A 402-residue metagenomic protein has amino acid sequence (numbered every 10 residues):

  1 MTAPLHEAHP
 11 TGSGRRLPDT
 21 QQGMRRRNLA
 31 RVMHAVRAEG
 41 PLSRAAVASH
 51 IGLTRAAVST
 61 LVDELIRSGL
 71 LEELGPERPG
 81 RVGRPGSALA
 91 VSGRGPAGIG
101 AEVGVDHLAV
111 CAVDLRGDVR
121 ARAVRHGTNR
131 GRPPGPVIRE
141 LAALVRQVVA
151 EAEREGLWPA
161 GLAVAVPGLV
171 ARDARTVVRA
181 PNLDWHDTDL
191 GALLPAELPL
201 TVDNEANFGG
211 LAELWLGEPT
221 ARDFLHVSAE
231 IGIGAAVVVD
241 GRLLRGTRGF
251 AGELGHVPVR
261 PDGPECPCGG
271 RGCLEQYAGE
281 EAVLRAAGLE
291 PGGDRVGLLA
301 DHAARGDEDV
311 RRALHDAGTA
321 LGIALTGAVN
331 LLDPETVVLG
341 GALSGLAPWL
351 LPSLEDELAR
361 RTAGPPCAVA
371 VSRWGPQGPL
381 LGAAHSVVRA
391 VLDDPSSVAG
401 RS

Functional and structural regions predicted by a protein language model:
M1-V124, R130-E151, E155-W158, D262 (+1 more regions): ATP-binding/phosphotransfer module of carbohydrate and carboxylate kinases, centering on a glycine-rich
A38-E39, L216, A229-E230: Short helix-capping/turn signature of helix-turn-helix
E73-G75, P199-N204, V237: General beta-strand structural signal in soluble alpha/beta enzymes
A88-A90, G98-E102, V110, P159-A163 (+3 more regions): Short glycine-aspartate micro-motif
D114, A171-R172, V238: Short, acidic, Ser/Thr-enriched surface-loop or helix-capping motifs
V119-L225, W349-R360: Glycine-rich phosphate-binding loop and adjoining helix at the ATP-binding site of ATP-dependent phosphoryl-transfer
N207, I233, L339: AAA+ ATPase active-site-proximal loops
T220-Y277: Glycine-rich phosphate-binding loop of actin/hexokinase-like ATP-binding domains
